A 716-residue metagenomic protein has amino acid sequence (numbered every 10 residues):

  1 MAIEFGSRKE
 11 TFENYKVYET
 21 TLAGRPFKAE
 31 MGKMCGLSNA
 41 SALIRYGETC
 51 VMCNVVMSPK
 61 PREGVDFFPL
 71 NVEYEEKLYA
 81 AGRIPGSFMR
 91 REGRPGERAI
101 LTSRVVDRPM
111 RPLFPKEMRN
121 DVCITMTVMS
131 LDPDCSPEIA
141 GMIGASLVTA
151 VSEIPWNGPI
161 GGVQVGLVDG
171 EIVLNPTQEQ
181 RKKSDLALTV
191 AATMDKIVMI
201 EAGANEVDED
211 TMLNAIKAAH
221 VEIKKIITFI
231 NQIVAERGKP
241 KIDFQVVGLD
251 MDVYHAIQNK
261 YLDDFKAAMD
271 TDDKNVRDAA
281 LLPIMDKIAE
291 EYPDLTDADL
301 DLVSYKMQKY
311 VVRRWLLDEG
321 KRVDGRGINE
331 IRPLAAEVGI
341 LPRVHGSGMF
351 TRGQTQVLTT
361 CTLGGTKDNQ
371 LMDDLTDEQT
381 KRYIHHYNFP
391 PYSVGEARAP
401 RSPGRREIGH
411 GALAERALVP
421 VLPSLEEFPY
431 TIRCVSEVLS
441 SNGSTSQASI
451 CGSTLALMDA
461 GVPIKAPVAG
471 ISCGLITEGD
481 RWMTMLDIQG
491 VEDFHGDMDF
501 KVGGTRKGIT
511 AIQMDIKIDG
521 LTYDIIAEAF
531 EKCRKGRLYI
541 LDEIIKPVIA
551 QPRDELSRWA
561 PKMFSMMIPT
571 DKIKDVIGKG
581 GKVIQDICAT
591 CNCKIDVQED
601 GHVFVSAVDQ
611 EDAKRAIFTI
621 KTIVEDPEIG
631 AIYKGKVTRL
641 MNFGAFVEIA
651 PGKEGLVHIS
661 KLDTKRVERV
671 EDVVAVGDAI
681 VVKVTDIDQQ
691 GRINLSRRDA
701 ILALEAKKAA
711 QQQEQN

Functional and structural regions predicted by a protein language model:
A2-Q245: Long, basic N-terminal domains or extensions that often function in RNA/ssDNA interaction or organelle/cellular
A2-S58, I242-D377, P561-D575, V583 (+1 more regions): Extended amphipathic alpha-helical scaffolds
S38-V122, V128-S130, C135, E201 (+4 more regions): Glycine-rich, flexible beta-strand/loop modules in the N-terminal catalytic cores of phosphate-handling
A40-L43, C135-E153, V338-C361, N442-V462 (+1 more regions): Conserved phosphate/anionic-ligand binding catalytic regions in large, soluble enzymes, centered on
K116-V122, N157-P159, I226-F244, N275-V276 (+7 more regions): Flexible, glycine/charged-enriched surface loops at secondary-structure junctions
E153-A268, L457-D554: Mobile "lid/hinge" segments at catalytic clefts and subdomain interfaces of large enzymes
P240-M251, Y539-M566, K614-K634: Long, charged amphipathic helices and adjacent flexible linkers at domain junctions
W559-M563, T570-N716: Single-stranded RNA-binding regions, centering on S1/OB-family and related RNA-binding modules
